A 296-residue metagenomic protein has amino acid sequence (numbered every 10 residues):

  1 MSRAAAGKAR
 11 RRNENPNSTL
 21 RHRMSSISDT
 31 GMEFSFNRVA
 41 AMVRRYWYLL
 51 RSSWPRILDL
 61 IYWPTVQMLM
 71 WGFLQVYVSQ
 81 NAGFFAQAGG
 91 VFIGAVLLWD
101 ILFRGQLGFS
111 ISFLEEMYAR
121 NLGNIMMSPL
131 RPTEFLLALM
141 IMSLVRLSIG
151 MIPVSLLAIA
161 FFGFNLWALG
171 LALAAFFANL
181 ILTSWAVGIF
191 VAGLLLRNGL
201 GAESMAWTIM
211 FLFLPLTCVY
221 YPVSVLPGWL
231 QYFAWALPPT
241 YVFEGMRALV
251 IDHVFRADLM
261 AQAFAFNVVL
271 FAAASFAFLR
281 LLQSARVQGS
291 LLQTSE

Functional and structural regions predicted by a protein language model:
M1-S25: Short, basic, low-complexity termini and linkers enriched in Ser/Thr/Gly/Pro that act as targeting/leader peptides
T19-E296: Hydrophobic transmembrane alpha-helices and immediately adjacent juxtamembrane helices of multi-pass inner-membrane
